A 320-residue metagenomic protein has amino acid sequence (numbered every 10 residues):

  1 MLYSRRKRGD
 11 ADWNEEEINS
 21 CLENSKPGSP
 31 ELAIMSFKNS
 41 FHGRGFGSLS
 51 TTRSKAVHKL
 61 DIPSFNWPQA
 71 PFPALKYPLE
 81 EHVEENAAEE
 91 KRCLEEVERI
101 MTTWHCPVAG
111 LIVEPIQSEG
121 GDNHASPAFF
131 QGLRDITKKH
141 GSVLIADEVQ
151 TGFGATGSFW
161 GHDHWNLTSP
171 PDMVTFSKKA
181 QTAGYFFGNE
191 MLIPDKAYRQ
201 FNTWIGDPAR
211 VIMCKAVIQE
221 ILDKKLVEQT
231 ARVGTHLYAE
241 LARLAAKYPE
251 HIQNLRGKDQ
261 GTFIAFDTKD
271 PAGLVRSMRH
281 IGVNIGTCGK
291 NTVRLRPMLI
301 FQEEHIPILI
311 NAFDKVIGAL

Functional and structural regions predicted by a protein language model:
M1-L320: Conserved N-terminal phosphate-binding loop of PLP-dependent enzymes in the Aspartate aminotransferase
